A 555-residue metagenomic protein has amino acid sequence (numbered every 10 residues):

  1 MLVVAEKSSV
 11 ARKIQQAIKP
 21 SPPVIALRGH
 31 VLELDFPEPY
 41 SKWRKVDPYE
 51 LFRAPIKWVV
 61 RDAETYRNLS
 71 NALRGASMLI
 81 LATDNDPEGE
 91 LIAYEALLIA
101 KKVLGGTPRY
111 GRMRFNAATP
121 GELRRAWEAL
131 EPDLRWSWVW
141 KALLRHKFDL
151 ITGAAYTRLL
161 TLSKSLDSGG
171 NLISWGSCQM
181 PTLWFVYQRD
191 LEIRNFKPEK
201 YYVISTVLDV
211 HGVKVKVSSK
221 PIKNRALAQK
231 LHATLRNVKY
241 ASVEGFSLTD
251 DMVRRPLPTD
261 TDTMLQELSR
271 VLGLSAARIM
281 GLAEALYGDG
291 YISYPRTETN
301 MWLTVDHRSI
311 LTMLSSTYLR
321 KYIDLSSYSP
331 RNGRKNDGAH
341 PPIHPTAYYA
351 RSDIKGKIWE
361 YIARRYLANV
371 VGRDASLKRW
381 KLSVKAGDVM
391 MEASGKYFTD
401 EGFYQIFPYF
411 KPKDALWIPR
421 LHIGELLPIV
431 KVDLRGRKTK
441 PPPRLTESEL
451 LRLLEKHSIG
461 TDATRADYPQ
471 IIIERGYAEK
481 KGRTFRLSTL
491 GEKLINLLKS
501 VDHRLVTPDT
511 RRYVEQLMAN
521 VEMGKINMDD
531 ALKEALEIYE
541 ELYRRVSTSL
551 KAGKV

Functional and structural regions predicted by a protein language model:
M1-H146, L150-A154, S329, V430: Intrinsically disordered, low-complexity regulatory segments
M1-L2, P20, I99-K102, P108-R109 (+4 more regions): Basic, low-complexity terminal or inter-domain segments flanking catalytic cores
R12-Y40, M180-N224, V370-L416, E537: Structured, non-catalytic alpha/beta "coupling" segments that mediate domain-domain communication and provide generic
R74-G75, A118-L208, L248-M252: C-terminal or mid-to-C-terminal helical accessory/interaction module adjacent to the motor/catalytic core
S77-I80, V213-R236: OB-fold/S1-family RNA-binding modules
D84-D86, G169-L172, L248-L257, Q266-S275 (+2 more regions): Conserved short loop/turn motifs at secondary-structure junctions
A226-P258, L265: Metal- or metallocofactor-binding catalytic centers and their adjacent structured scaffolds across diverse enzyme
